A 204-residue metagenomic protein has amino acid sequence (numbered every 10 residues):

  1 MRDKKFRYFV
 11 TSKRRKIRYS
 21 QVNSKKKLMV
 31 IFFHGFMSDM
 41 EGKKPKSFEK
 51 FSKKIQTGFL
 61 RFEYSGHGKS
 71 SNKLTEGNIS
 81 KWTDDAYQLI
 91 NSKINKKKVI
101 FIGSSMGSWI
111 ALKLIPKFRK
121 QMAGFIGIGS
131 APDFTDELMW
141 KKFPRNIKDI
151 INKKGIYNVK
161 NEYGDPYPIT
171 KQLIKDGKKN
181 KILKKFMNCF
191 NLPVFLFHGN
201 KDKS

Functional and structural regions predicted by a protein language model:
M1-S24: N-terminal cap/lid segment of alpha/beta-hydrolase-fold proteins
K27-G35: Short beta-strand element of the alpha/beta-hydrolase
P45, E49-S71: Conserved alpha/beta-hydrolase
H67-I94: Catalytic nucleophile-loop/oxyanion-hole region of alpha/beta-hydrolase and closely related hydrolase-like folds
G103-A111: Gly/Ala-rich beta-loop-alpha elbow adjacent to hydrolase catalytic centers
K120-I169: Hydrolase active-site cap/lid region
P166-F186, L192: Active-site nucleophile elbow and catalytic-triad environment of alpha/beta-hydrolase enzymes
C189-F190, L196-H198, D202: Short beta-strand/loop motif that positions the catalytic acidic residue of the alpha/beta-hydrolase fold
